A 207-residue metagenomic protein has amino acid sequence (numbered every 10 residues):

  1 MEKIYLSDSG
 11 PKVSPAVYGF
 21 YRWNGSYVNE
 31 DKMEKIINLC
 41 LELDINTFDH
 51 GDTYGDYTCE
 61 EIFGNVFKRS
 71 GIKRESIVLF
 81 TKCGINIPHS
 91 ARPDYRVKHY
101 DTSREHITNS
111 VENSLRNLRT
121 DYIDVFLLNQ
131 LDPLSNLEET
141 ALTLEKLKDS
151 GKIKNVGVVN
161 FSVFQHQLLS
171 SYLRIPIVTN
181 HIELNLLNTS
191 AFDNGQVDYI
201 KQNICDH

Functional and structural regions predicted by a protein language model:
M1-V78, D149: N-terminal binding-site loop/beta-alpha segment at the start of enzyme catalytic domains that lines or forms
K3, L131, S135-H207: Beta/alpha (TIM)-barrel catalytic core signal, keyed to glycine-rich beta->alpha loops juxtaposed to Asp/Glu that bind
V13-V17, N46-T47, S76-F80, Y122-V125 (+3 more regions): Structural preference for beta-strand elements that scaffold enzyme active sites
F20, H50-D52, T81-C83, Q130 (+2 more regions): A cross-domain feature marking catalytic cores of carbohydrate-active enzymes and several ubiquitous metabolic/repair
F20-D31, P93-T108, N129, L134-S135: Active-site mouth loops of central-metabolism enzymes
Y27-C40, Y100-R119, E139, S162-L168: Short, acidic/polar
S70, R74-D101: Structural motif corresponding to the early beta-alpha repeats
L115-L134: Active-site groove signature of glycoside hydrolases
